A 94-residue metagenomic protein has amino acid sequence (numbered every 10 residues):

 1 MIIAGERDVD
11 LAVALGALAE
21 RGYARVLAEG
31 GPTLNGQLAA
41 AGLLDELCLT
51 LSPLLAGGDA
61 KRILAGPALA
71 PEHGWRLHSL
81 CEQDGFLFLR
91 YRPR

Functional and structural regions predicted by a protein language model:
M1-R94: Enzymes that bind and transform nitrogen-containing heteroaromatic metabolites
